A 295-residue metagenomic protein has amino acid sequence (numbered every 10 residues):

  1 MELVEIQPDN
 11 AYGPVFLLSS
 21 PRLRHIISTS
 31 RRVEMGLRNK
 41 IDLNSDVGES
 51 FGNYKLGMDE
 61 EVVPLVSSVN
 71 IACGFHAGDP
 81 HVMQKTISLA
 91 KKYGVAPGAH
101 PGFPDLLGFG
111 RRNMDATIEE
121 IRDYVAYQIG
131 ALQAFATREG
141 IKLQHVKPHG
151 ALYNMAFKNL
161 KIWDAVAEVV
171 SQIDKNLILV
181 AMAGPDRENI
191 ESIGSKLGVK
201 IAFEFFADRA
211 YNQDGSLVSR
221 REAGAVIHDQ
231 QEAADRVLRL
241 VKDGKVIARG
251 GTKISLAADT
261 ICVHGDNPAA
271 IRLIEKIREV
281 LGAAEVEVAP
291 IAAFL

Functional and structural regions predicted by a protein language model:
D46, H100, V146, V263: Conserved, mostly hydrophobic/aromatic
F51-Q84, L160: A short alpha/beta connector and helix-capping loop motif
E60-P64, T86-G98, T137: Acidic (Asp/Glu)-rich catalytic clusters
I71-H76, M155-A156, N176-G184: Catalytic beta/alpha-barrel core
L106-E139, H145: Glycine/small-residue-rich loop that forms an oxyanion/phosphate-binding "nest" at active or ligand-binding sites
N159-A165: Charged helix-capping and loop-helix junction motifs
P185-N189, I193, L197-K245: Active-site rim beta-loop-alpha module in soluble metabolic enzymes
R272-L295: C-terminal domain-boundary segment and adjacent tail
